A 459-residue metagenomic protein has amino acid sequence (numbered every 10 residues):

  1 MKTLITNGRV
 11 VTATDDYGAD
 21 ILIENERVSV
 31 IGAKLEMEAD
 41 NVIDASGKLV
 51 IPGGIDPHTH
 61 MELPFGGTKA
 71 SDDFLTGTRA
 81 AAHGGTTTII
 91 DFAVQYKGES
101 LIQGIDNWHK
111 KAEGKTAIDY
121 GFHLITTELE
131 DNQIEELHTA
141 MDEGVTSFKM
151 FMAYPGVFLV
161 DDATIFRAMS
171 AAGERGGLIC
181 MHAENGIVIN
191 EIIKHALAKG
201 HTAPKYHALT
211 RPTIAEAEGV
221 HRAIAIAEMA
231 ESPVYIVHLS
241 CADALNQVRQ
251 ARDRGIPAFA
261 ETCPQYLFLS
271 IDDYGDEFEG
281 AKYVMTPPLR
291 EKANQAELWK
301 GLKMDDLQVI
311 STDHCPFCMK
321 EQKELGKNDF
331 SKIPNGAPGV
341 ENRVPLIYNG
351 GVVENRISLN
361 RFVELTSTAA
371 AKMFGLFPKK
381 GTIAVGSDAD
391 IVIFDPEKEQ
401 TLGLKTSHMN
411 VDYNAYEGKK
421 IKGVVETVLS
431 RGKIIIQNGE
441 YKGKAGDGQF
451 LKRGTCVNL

Functional and structural regions predicted by a protein language model:
M1-P52: Histidine-rich, glycine-flanked metal-binding segment
G8, E324-D329, V385-L451: C-terminal cap of metal-dependent C-N hydrolases
G8, I21, E26, G47 (+15 more regions): Divalent metal-coordination and catalytic microenvironments
A45-K115, N132: Metal-associated gating/positioning segment near the N- to mid-region
G54-G66, M150, I179-E184, T312: Histidine-centered catalytic micro-motifs
I102-I118, F166-M181: Alpha-helix-loop-beta-strand connector modules within alpha/beta enzyme cores
N132-I310, G326: Histidine/acidic residue-rich metal-binding segments in metalloenzymes
T202-E231, K282, M304, Q308-I310 (+1 more regions): His/Asp/Glu-enriched, well-ordered alpha-helical/loop segment that forms or immediately abuts the divalent-metal
